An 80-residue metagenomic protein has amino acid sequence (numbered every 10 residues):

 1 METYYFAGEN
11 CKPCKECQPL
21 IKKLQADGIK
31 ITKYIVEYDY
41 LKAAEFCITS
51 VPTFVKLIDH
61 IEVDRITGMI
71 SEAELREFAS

Functional and structural regions predicted by a protein language model:
M1-A26: Local sequence-structure signature of Cys/Sec-based thiol-disulfide redox active-site neighborhoods
Y5-G8, G28-K42: Thiol-based oxidoreductase modules, predominantly thioredoxin-like and allied folds used for disulfide exchange
K15, P19, L41-A44, D64 (+1 more regions): Alpha-helical elements of the RecA-like P-loop NTPase motor core of helicases
I21, Y34, D64-I66: A generic structural signal for ordered secondary structure
V36, I48, G68: Conserved strand-loop elements at the edges of beta-sheets that form or border functional pockets
A43-F46, F78-A79: Short amphipathic alpha-helix with an adjacent loop that forms part of the alpha/beta core around
F46-V55: Structural micro-motif
K56-S80: Non-catalytic, surface beta->alpha helical segment in thiol-disulfide oxidoreductase systems
